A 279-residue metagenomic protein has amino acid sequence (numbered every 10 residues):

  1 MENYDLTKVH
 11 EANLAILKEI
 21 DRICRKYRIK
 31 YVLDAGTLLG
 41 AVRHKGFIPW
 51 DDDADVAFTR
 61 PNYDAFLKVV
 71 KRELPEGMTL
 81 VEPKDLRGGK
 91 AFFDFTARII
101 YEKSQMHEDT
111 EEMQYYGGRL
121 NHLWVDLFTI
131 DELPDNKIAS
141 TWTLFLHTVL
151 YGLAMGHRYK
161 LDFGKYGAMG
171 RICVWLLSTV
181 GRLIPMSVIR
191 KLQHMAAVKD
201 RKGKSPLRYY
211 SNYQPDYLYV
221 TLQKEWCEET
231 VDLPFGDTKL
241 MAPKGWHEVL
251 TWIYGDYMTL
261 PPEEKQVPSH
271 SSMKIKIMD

Functional and structural regions predicted by a protein language model:
M1-R25, V70-D135, M155-G164, R171-G255 (+1 more regions): Conserved catalytic core of two-metal-ion nucleotidyltransferases
D21-A54, F58-Y63, E225, W252-I253: Active-site nucleotide-donor binding segment shared across nucleotidyl transfer reactions
F47, N62, Y151, M273-M278: Short amphipathic alpha-helical patches
D64-K68: Short, conserved charged micro-motifs
K137-T143: A short secondary-structure junction signal
T141, V149-H157: Non-catalytic, alpha-helical, charged scaffold/linker segments that couple or flank catalytic or architectural cores
